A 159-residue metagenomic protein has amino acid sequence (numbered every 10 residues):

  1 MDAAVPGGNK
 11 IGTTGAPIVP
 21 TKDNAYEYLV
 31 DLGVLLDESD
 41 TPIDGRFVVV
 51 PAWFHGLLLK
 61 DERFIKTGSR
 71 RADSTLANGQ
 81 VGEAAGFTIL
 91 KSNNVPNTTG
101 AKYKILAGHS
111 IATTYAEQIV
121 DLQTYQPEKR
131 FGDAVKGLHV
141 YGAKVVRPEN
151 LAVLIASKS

Functional and structural regions predicted by a protein language model:
M1-E38, I155-S159: Alpha-helical scaffold segments that mediate packing/assembly in large oligomeric complexes
M1-T14, D37-A52, I89, V120 (+1 more regions): Long, contiguous amphipathic alpha-helices that act as assembly "spine/axial" helices in icosahedral shell and virion
P20, D61-S159: Sequence/fold signature of self-assembling virion shell proteins
K22-R63: Hydrophobic, aromatic-enriched interface-forming segments
